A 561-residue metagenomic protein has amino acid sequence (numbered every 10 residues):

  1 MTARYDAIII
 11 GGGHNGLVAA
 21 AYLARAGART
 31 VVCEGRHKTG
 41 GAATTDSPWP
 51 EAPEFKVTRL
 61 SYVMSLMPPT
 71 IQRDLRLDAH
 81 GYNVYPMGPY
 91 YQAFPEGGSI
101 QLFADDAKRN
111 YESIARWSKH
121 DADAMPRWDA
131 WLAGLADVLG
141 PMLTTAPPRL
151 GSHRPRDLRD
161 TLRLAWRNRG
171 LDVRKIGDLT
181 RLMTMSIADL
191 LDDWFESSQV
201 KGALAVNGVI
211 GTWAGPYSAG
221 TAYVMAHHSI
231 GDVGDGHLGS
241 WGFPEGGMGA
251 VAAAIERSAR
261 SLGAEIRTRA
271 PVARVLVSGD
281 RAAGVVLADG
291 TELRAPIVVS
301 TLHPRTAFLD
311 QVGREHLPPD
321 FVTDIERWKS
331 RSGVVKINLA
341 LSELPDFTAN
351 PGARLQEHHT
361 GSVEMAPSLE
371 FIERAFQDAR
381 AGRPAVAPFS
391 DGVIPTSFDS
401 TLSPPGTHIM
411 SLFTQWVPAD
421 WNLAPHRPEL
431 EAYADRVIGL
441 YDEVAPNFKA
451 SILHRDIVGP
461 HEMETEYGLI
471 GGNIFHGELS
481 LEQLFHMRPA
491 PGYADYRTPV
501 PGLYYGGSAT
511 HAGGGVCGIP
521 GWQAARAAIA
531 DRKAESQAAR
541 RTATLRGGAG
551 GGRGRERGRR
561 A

Functional and structural regions predicted by a protein language model:
M1-A7, R25-A26, Q483-H486, A490-P491 (+2 more regions): Extreme N-terminal leader/targeting segments of oxidoreductases
M1-K38, A42-T44, I114-A115, H120 (+3 more regions): Structural core of flavin- and non-heme-iron oxidoreductases, emphasizing the beta-strand/alpha-helix scaffold
A3-G151, L479: N-terminal glycine-rich phosphate/pyrophosphate-binding loop and immediately adjacent elements
S118, L344-P345, Q377-V386, H426-T465: Flavin-binding catalytic cores
A133-L262, L469-L484: Active-site/ligand-binding neighborhood in enzyme catalytic cores
S197, K201-G220, G382-P395, N447-H511: A glycine-rich dinucleotide-binding beta-alpha-beta segment and adjacent secondary-structure elements that constitute
F243-E245, A264, P271-S403: Mid-domain catalytic core of redox enzymes that form a hydrophobic substrate pocket/lid adjacent to a catalytic redox
S508-I529: A conserved FAD-binding loop/helix module that cradles the flavin
